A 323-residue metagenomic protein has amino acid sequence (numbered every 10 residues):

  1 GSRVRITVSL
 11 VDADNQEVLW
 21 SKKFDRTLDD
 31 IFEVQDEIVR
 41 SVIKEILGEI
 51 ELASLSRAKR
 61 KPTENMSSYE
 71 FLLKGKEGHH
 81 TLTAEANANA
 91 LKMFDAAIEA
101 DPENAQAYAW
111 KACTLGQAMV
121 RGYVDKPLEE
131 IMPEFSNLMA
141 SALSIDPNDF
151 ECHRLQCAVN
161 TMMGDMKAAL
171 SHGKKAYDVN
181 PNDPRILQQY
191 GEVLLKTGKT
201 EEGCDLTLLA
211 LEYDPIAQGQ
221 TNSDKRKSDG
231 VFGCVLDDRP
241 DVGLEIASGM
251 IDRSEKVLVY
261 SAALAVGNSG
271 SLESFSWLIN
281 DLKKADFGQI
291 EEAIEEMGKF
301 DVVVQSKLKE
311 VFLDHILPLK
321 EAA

Functional and structural regions predicted by a protein language model:
G1-N89, M93: Catalytic-center loop of serine/cysteine hydrolases
V11-N15, K44-E70, D149-G164, D205-Q218 (+4 more regions): A broadly tuned preference for mixed-charge, low-complexity surface segments
E33, R40, K44, R57-R60 (+8 more regions): Charged/polar, solvent-exposed surface patches and flexible loops
V34, A107-Y108, S274: Residue-level detector of well-ordered alpha-helical segments, enriched for hydrophobic/aromatic packing positions
R40-K44, G48, C113-G116, V231 (+3 more regions): Generic alpha-helical structural context detector
T63, E99-A105, D252-K256: Structural motif
S68-N182, Q188-K196, L209, Y213-A217 (+1 more regions): Short coil/linker segments at helix-helix boundaries
M139, C152, A168-K174, D178-A323: Alpha-helical protein-protein interaction modules
